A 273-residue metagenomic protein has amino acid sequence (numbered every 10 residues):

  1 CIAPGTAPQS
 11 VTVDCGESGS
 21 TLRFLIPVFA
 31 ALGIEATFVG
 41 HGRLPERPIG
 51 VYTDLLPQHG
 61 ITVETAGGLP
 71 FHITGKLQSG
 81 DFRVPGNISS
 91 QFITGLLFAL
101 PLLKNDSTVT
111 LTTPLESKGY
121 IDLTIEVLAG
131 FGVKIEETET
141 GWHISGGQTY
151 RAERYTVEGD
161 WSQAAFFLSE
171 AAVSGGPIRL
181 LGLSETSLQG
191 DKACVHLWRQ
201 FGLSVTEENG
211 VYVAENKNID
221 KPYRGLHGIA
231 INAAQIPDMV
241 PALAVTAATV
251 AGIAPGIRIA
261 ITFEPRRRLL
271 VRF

Functional and structural regions predicted by a protein language model:
C1-F273: Structural preference for solvent-exposed beta-strand-turn elements and adjacent flexible terminal/loop segments within
